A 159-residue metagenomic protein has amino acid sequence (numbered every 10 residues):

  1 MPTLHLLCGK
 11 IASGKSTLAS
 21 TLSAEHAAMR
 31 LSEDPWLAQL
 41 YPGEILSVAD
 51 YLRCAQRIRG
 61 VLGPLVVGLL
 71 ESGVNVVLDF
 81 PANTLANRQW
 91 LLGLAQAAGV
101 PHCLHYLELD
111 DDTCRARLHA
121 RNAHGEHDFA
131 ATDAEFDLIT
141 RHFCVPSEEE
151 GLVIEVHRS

Functional and structural regions predicted by a protein language model:
L4: Walker A (P-loop) ATP-phosphate-binding motif of ABC ATPase nucleotide-binding domains
L7: Hydrophobic anchor at the beta1->P-loop junction of P-loop NTPases
K10: P-loop (Walker A) phosphate-binding loop of NTP-binding proteins
S13-V74, A120: Conserved substrate/cofactor phosphate-moiety recognition/catalytic segment in nucleotide-dependent phosphotransferases
E25, T140-S159: NTP-dependent small-molecule kinase module
A28-R30, H102-Y106, G151-V156: Conserved beta-strand scaffold positions in the cores of enzyme catalytic domains, especially in NTP/NDP-utilizing
I45, Q96-C144: A glycine- and Lys/Arg-enriched "phosphate-lid" helix/loop adjacent to the NTP-binding pocket of small-molecule kinases
R53-H102: Glycine-rich phosphate-binding loop used to anchor ATP phosphates in small-molecule kinases, encompassing both
